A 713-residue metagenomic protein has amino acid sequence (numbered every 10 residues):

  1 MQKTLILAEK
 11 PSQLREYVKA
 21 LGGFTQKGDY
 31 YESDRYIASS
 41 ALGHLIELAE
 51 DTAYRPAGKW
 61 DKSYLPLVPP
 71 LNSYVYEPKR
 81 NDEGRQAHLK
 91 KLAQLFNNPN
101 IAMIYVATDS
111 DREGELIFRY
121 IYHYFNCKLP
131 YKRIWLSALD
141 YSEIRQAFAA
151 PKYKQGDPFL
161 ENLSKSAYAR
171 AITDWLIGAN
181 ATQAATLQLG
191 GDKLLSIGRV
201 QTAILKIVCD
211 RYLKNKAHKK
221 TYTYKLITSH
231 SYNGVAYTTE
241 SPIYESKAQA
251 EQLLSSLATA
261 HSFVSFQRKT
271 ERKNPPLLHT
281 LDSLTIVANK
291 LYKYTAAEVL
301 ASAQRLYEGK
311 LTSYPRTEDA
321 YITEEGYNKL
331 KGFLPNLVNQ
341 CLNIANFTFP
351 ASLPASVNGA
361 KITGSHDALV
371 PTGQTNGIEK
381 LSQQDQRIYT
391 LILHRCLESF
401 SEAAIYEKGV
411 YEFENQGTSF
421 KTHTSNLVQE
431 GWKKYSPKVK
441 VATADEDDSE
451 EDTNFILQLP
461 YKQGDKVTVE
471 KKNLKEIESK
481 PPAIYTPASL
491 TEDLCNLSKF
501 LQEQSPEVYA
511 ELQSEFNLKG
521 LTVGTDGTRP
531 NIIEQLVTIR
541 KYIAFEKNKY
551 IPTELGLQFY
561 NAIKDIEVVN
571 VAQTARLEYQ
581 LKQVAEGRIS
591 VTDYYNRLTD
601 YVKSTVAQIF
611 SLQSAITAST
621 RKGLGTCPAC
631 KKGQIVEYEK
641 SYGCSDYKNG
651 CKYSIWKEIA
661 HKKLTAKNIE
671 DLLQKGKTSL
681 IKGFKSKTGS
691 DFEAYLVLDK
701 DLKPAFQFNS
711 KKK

Functional and structural regions predicted by a protein language model:
M1-A171, W175, P481: Intrinsically disordered, low-complexity regulatory segments
Q2-L5, A107-S110, G191-L194, R268-P276 (+3 more regions): Conserved short loop/turn motifs at secondary-structure junctions
Q2-L5, F24, R80, A93-F96 (+4 more regions): Basic, low-complexity terminal or inter-domain segments flanking catalytic cores
P11-V18, R35-A38, L42, D82-A93 (+16 more regions): Amphipathic alpha-helical transducer elements in NTP-driven molecular machines
T25-D29, Q155-E161, Q183-L187, L213-H218 (+3 more regions): Active-site phosphate-binding and catalytic loops of NTP-dependent enzymes
P99, E143-H230, R268-K269: C-terminal or mid-to-C-terminal helical accessory/interaction module adjacent to the motor/catalytic core
S246-H279, T285: Metal- or metallocofactor-binding catalytic centers and their adjacent structured scaffolds across diverse enzyme
